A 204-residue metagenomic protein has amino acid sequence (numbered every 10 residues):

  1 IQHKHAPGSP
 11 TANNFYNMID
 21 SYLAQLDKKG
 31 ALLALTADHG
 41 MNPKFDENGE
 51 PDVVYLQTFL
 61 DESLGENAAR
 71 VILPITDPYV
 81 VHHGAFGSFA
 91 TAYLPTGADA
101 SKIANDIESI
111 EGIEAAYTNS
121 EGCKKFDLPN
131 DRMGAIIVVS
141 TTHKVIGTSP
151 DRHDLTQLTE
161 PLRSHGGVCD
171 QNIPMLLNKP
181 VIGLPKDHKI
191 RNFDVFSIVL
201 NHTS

Functional and structural regions predicted by a protein language model:
I1-S204: Feature captures the catalytic ectodomains and active-site-proximal regions of enzymes that hydrolyze or transfer
